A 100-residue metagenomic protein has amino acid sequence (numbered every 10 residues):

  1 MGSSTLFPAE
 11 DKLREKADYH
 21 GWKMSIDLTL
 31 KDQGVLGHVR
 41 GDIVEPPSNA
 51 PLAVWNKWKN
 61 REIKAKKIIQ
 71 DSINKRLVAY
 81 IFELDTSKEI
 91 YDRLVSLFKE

Functional and structural regions predicted by a protein language model:
M1-E100: N-terminal Lys/Arg-enriched interaction segments
